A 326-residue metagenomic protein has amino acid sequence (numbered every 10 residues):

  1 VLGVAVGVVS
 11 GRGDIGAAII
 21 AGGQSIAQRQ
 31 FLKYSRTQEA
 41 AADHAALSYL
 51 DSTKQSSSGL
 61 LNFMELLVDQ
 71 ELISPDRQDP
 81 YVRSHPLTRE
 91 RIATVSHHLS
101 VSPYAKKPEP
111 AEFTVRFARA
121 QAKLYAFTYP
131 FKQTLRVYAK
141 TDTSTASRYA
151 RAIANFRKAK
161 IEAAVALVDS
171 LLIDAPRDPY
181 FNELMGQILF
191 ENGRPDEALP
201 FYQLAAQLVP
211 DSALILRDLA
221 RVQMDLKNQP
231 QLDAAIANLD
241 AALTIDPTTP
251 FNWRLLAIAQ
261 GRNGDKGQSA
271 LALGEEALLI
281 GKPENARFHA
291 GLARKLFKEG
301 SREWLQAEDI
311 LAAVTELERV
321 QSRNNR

Functional and structural regions predicted by a protein language model:
R29-D211, D309, R319-V320, N324: Extracytoplasmic and endomembrane cell-envelope/extracellular-matrix remodeling and assembly machinery
A150, L184, D218, L255-L256 (+4 more regions): Canonical tetratricopeptide repeat
I153, Q187, R221-M224, I258 (+3 more regions): Residue-level recognition of tetratricopeptide repeat
A159, G193, K227-P230, G264 (+1 more regions): Residue-level detector of the short coil/turn that links helix A to helix B within each tetratricopeptide repeat
